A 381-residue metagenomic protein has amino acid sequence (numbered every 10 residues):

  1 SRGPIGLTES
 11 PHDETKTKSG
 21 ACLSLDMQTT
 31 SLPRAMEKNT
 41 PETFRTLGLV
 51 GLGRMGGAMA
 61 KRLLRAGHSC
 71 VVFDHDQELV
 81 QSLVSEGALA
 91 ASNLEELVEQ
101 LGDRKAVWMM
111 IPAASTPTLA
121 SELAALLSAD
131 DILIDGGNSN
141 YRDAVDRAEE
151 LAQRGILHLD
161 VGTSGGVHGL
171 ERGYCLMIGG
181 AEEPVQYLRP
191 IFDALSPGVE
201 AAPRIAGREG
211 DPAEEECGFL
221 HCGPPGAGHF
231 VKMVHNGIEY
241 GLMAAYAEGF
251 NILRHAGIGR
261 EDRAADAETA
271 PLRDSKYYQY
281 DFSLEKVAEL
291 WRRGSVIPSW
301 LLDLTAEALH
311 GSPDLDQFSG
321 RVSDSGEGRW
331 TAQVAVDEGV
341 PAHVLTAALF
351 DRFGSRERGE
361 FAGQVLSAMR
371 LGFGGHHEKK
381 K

Functional and structural regions predicted by a protein language model:
D13-E14: Short hydrophobic alpha-helical segments enriched in small aliphatic residues
Q28-A106, D130, V167-L170, L371: NAD(P)+-binding Rossmann beta1-loop-alpha1 motif at the extreme N-terminus of oxidoreductases
H75, L83-D146, A152, G169-G180: Rossmann-like NAD(P)-binding element
C175-F192, S196: Rossmann-like NAD(P)H-binding beta-loop-alpha module
M177, Y187, V199-H376: Helical "substrate-binding/catalytic lid" subdomain of Rossmann-like NAD(P)-dependent dehydrogenases/reductases
